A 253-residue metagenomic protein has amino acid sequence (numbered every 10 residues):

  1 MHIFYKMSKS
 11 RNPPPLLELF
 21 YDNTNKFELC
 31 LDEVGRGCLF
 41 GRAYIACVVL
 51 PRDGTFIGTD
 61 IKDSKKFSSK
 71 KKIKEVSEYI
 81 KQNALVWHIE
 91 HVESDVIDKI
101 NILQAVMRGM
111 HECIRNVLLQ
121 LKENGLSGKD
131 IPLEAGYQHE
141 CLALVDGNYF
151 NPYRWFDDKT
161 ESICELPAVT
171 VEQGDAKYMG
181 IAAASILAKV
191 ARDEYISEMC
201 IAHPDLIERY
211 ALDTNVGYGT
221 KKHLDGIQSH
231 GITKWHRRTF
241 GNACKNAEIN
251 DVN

Functional and structural regions predicted by a protein language model:
H2-N253: RNase H-like, Mg2+-dependent phosphodiesterase core, and more generally RNA phosphate-backbone-engaging helix-loop
